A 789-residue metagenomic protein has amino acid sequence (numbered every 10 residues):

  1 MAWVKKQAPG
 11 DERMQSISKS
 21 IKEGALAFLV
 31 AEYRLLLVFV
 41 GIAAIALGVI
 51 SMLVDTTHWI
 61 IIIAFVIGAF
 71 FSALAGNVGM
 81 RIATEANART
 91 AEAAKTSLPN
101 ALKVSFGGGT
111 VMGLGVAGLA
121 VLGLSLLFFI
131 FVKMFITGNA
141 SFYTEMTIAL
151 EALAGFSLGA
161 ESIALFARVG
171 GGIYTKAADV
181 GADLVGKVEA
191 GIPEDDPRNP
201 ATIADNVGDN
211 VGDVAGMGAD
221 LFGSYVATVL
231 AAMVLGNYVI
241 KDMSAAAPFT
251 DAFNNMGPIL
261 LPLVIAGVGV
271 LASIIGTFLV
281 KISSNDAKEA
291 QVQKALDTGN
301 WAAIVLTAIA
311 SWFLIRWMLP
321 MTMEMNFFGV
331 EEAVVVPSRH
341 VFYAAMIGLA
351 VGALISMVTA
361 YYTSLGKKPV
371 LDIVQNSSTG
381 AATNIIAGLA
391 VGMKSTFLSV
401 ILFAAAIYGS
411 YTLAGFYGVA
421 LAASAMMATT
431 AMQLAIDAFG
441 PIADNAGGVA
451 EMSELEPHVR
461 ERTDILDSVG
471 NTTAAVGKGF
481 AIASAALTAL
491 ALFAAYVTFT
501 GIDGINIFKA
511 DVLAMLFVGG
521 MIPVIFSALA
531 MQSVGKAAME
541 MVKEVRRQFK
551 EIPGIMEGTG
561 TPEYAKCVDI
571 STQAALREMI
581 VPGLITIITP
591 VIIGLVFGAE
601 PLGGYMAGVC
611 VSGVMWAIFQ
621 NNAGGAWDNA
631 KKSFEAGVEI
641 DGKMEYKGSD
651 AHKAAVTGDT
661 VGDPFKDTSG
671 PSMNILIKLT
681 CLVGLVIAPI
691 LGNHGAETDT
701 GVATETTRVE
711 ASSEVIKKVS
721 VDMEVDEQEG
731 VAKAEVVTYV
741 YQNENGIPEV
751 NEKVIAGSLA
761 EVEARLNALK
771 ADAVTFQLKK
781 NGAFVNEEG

Functional and structural regions predicted by a protein language model:
M1-T704: Hydrophobic packing and interface segments
D699-G789: Short linear regulatory motifs and low-complexity interaction segments
